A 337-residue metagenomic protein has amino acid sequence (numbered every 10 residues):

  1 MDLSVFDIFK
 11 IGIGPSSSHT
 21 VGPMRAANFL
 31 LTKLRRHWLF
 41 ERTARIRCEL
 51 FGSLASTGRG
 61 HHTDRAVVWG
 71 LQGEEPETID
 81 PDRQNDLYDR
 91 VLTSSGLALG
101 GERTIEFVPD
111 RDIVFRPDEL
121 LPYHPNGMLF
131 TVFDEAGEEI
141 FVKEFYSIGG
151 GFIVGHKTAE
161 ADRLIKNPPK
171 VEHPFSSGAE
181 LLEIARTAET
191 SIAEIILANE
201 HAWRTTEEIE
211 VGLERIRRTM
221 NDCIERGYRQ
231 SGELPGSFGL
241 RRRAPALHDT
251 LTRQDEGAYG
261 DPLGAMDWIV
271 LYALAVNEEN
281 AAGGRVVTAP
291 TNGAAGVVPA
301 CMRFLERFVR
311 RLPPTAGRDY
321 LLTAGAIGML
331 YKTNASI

Functional and structural regions predicted by a protein language model:
M1-G14, E75-P81, K332: Conserved catalytic cysteine-centered active-site region of acyl-thioester-dependent Claisen-condensing enzymes
M1-S4, W38-T43: N-terminal glycine-rich anion-binding loops that anchor highly charged ligand groups
F9-F29, A282-C301: Conserved phosphate/anionic-ligand binding catalytic regions in large, soluble enzymes, centered on
P15-S18, G22, A55-R59, P76-I79 (+7 more regions): Catalytic cores of large soluble enzymes that bind and process phosphate-bearing ligands
R25-H37, Y331-I337: C-terminal catalytic subdomain
E41-D80, Y88-S94, A316-I337: A structural-propensity feature for long, helix-poor, extended segments
P76-G257: C-terminal regulatory domains involved in ligand/effector binding and gene-expression control
T206-S336: Accessory "access/gating" subregions that flank catalytic or transport cores
